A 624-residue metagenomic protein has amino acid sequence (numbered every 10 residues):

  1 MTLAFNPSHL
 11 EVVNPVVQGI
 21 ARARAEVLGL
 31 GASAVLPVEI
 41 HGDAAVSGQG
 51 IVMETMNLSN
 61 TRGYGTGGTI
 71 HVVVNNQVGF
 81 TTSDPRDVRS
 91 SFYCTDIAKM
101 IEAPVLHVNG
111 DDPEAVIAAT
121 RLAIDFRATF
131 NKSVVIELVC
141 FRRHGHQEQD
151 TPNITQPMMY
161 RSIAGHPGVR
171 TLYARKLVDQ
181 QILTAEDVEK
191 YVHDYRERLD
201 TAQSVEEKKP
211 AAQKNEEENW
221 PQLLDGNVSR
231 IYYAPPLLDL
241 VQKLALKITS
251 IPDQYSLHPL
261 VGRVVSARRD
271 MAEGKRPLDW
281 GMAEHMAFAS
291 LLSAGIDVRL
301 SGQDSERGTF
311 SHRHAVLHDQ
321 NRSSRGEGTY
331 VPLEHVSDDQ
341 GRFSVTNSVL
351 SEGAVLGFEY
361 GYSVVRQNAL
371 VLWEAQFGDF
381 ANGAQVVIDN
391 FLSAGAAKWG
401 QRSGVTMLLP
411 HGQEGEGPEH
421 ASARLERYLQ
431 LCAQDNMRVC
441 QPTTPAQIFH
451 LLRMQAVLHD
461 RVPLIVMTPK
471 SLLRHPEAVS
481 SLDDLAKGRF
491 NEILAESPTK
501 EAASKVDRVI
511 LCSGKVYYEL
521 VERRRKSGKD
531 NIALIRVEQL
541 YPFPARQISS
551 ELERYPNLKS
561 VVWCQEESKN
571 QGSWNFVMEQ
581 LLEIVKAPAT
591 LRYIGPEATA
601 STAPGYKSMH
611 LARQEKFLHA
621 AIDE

Functional and structural regions predicted by a protein language model:
M1-E102, L106, F310-R366: Cofactor-binding active-site loop characterized by glycine-rich and histidine/acidic residues
S8, A44-S47, D112-A115, G378-F380 (+2 more regions): Glycine-/small-residue-rich active-site loops that bind phosphorylated ligands and cofactors
V13, V17, V52, I117-R121 (+1 more regions): Short, hydrophobic/amphipathic alpha-helical packing segments that form internal helix faces or helix-helix interfaces
V17, A21-A25, M56, N60 (+6 more regions): Generic structural signal for well-ordered alpha-helical scaffold segments
T61, I97, F126, S290 (+1 more regions): Hydrophobic/aromatic ligand-binding patch that stacks against planar heteroaromatic rings of cofactors or nucleotides
I70-V72, A98, P104-N109, T406 (+2 more regions): Short hydrophobic alpha-helical runs that function as membrane-insertion/retention elements
T81-S91, K99-G145, N153: Conserved phosphate-handling catalytic cores of large alpha/beta enzymes
V134, C140-E624: Flexible, glycine-rich loop/tail regions that form catalytic "lids" or insertion modules at the edges of active sites
